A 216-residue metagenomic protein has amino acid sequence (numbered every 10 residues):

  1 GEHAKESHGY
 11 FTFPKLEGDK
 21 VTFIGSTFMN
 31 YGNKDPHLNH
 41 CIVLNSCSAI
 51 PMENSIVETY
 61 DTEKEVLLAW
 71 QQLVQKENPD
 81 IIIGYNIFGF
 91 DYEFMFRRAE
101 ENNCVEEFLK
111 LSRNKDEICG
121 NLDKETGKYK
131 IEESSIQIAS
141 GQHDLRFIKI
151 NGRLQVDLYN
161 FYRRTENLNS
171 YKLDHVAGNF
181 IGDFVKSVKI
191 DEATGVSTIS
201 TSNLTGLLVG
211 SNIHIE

Functional and structural regions predicted by a protein language model:
G1-E216: DEDD superfamily 3′-5′ metal-dependent exonuclease/proofreading module
